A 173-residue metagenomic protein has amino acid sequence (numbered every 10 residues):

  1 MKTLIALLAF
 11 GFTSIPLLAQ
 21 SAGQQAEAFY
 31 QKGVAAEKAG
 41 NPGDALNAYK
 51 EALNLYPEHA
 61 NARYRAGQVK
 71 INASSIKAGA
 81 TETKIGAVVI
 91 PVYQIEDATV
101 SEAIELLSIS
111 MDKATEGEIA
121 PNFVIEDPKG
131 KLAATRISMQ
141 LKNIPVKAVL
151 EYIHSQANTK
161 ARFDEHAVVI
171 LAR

Functional and structural regions predicted by a protein language model:
S74-V146, E151, N158-R173: N-terminal export/assembly leaders
